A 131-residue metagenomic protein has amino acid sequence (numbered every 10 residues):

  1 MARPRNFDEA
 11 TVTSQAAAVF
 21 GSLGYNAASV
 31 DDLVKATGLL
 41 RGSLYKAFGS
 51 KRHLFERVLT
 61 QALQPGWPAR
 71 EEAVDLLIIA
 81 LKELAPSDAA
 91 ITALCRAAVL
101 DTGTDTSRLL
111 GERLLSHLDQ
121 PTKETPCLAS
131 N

Functional and structural regions predicted by a protein language model:
R3-N6, A17, D31-V34, A47 (+5 more regions): Recognition helices and adjacent regulatory flanks at domain boundaries
A10-T11, Q15-H53, R57: Helix-turn-helix
A17, G21, Y25, L63 (+2 more regions): Short amphipathic alpha-helical interface segments enriched in basic and hydrophobic/aromatic residues, used as
S22, A36, E56-V74: Amphipathic alpha-helical linker/stalk segments
S29, A62, L77-I78: Hydrophobic alpha-helical segments typical of transmembrane helices and their membrane-interface/capping positions
E71-E112: Amphipathic alpha-helical segments used for helix-helix packing
A97, T104-N131: C-terminal peripheral helix-coil segments that are non-catalytic and often amphipathic
